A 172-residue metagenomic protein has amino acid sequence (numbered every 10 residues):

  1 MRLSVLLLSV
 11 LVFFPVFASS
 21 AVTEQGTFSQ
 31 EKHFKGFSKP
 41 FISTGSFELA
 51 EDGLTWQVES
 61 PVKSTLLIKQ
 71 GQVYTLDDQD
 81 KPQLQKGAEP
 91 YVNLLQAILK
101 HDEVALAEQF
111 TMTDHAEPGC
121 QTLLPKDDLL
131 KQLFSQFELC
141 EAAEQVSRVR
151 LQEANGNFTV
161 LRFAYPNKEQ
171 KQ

Functional and structural regions predicted by a protein language model:
R2-S9: Sec-dependent signal peptide recognition, specifically the positively charged N-region followed immediately by
F13-P15: N-terminal signal peptide c-region/cleavage motif recognized by signal peptidases
S20-S38: A short, Trp-centered hydrophobic/proline-enriched beta-strand micro-motif
S38-F41, S46-A50, L54-S60, T65-I68 (+2 more regions): Structural recognition of beta-strand segments within beta-rich domains
E59-S60, D77-D78, R150-E153: Beta-turn initiation residues at beta-strand->coil junctions
L76-L99: Acidic/charged, solvent-exposed loop-and-adjacent secondary-structure segments enriched in E/D, K/R, S/T, and G/P
H101-T113: A short, amphipathic edge element
A116-Q172: Gly/Pro-enriched, hydrophobic low-complexity segments that function as extracytoplasmic propeptides/linkers
